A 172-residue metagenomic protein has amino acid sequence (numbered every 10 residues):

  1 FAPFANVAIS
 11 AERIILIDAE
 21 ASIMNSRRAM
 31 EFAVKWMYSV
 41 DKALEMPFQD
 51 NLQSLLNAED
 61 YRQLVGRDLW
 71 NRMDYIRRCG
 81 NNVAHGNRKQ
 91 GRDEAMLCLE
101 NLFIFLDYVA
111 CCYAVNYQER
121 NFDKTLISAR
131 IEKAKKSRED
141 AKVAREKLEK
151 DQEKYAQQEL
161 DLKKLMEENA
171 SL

Functional and structural regions predicted by a protein language model:
F1-L172: Amphipathic alpha-helical interface elements
